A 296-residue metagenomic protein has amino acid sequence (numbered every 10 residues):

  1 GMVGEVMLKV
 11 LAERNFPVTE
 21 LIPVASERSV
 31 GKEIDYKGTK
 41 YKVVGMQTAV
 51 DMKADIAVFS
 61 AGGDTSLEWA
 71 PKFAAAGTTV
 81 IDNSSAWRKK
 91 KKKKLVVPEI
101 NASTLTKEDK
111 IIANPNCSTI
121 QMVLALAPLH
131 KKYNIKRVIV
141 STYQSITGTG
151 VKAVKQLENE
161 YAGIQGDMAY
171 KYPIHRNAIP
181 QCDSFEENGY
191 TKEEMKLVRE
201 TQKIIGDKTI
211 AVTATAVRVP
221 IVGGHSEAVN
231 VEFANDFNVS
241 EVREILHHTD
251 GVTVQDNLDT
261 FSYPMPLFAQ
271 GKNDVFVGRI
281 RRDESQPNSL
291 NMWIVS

Functional and structural regions predicted by a protein language model:
G1-I174, I210-A211, E244, D256-Q286: N-terminal Rossmann-like NAD(P) cofactor-binding subdomain of oxidoreductases, focused on the glycine-rich
L8, V198-Q202, R243, H247: Generic solvent-exposed, charged/amphipathic alpha-helical segments that serve as macromolecular interface scaffolds
E27-S29, C117-S118, T142-T149, A178-F185 (+2 more regions): Glycine-rich beta-alpha junction loops
T106-A113, N177-E187, S289-I294: Helix-loop-beta segment of a Rossmann-like dinucleotide-binding subdomain
Y133, I205-G206, F233, D250: A broad structural signal for alpha-helix termini and local helix breaks/kinks
N177-V222: Oxyanion-binding "anion nests"
V212-S296: C-terminal active-site/capping subdomain that shapes the small-molecule cofactor and substrate pocket of enzyme
